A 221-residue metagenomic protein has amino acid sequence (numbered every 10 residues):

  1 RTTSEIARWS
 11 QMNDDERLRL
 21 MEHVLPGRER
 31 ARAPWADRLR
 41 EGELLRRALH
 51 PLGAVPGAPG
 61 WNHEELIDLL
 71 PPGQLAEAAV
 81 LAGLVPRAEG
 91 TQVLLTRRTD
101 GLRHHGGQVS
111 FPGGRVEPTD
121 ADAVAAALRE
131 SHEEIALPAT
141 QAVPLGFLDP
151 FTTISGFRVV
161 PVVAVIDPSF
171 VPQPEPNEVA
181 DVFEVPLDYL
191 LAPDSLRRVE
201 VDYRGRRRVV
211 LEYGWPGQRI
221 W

Functional and structural regions predicted by a protein language model:
R1-R19: Iron-sulfur (Fe-S) cluster-binding segments and ferredoxin-like electron-carrier domains, especially [2Fe-2S]
S10-N13, M21, P176, D194: Short, flexible helix/strand-to-coil boundary loops that buttress conserved ligand/catalytic motifs in alpha/beta
R17-P34: Short Fe-S-cluster ligation motifs
P34-S110, R115-F170, E175, V179 (+1 more regions): N-terminal leader/linker segments that precede catalytic domains of diphosphate-processing enzymes
V182-F183: Conserved cytochrome P450 K-helix/beta-meander segment immediately N-terminal to the heme-binding cysteine loop
L190-R198: A mid-sequence, solvent-exposed acidic-amphipathic segment
